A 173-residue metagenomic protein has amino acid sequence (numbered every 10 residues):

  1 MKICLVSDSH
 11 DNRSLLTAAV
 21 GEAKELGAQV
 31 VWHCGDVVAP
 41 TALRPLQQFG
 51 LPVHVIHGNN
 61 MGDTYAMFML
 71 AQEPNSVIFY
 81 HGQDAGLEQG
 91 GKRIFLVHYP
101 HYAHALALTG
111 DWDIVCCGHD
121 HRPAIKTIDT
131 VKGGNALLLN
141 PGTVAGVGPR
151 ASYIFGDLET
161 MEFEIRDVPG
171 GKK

Functional and structural regions predicted by a protein language model:
M1-F49, T64, F68-M69, N75-S76 (+3 more regions): N-terminal active-site segment of His-dependent metallophosphoesterases
S7-H10, G35-V37, G58-M61, Y99-H101 (+2 more regions): Active-site metal-binding loops of divalent metal-dependent hydrolases
A23-G27, Q89, L108-G110: Glycine-rich phosphate-binding loop signature in dinucleotide/nucleotide-binding domains
H33, E88-Q89, G156-L158: Generic beta-strand structural signal
T41-V55, G133-A136: Short acidic, glycine/proline-enriched helix-loop-strand junctions
G50-Y99: Helix-adjacent hinge/juxtasegments
H54, R93-F95, Y99-V168: Conserved beta-sheet core of the metallophosphoesterase superfamily
A85-L87, G146, G171-K173: A short acidic, often aromatic-flanked loop/helix-cap motif at beta-alpha or helix-coil junctions that lines enzyme
